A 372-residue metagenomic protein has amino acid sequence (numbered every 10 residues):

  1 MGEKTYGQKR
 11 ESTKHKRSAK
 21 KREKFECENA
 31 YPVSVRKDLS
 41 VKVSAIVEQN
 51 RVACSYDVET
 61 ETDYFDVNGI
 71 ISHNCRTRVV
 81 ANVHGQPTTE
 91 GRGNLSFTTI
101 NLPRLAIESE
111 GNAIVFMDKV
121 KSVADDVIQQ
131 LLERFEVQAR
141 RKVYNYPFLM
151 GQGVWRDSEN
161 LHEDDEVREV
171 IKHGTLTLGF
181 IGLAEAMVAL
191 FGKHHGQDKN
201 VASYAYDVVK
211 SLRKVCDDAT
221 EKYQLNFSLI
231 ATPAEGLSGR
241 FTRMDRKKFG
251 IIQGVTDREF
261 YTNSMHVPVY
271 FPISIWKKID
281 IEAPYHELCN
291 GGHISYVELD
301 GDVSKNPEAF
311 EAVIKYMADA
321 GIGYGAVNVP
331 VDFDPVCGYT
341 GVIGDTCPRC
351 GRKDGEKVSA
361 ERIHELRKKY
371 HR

Functional and structural regions predicted by a protein language model:
M1-N74, V267-R372: Autoprocessing domains of the Hint superfamily
Q8-S12, S18-E28, R140-D165, V209 (+2 more regions): A glycine-rich phosphate-binding loop feature that marks nucleotide/adenosyl-phosphate handling sites
K37-S40, V52, N94, I114-M117 (+7 more regions): Conserved structured core elements
A53, Y64-V67, L105-E110, G192-H194 (+3 more regions): Flexible loop/turn segments at secondary-structure boundaries
T62-N74, G196-C216: Short secondary-structure subsegments characteristic of cysteine-rich extracellular domains
C75-I181, E185-A189, H194, G301 (+5 more regions): Structured mid-domain segments that build the active-site/substrate or prosthetic-cofactor binding neighborhood
R78-H84, F249-E282: Aromatic/basic-lined ligand-recognition segments that form π-stacking hydrophobic pockets flanked by Lys/Arg to engage
D217-M265: Extended amphipathic alpha-helical segments with heptad-repeat/coiled-coil character used for oligomerization, fusion
